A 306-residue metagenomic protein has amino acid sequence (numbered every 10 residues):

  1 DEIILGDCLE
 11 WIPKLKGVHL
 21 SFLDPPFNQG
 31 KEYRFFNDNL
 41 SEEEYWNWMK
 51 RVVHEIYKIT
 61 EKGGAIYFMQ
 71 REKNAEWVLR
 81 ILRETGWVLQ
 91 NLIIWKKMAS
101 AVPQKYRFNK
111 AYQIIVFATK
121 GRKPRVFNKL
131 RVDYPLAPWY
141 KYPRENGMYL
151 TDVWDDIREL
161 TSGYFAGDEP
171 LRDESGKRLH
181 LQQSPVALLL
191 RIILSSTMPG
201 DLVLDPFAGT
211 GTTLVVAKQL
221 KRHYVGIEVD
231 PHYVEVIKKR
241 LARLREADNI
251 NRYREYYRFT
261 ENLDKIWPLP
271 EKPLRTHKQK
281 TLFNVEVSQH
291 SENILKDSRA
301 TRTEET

Functional and structural regions predicted by a protein language model:
D1-I12, K238-Q279: S-adenosyl-L-methionine
D1-V236, T281-F283, V287, K296-D297: Core catalytic lobe of class I
R258, L263-T306: Acidic, low-complexity intrinsically disordered tails
